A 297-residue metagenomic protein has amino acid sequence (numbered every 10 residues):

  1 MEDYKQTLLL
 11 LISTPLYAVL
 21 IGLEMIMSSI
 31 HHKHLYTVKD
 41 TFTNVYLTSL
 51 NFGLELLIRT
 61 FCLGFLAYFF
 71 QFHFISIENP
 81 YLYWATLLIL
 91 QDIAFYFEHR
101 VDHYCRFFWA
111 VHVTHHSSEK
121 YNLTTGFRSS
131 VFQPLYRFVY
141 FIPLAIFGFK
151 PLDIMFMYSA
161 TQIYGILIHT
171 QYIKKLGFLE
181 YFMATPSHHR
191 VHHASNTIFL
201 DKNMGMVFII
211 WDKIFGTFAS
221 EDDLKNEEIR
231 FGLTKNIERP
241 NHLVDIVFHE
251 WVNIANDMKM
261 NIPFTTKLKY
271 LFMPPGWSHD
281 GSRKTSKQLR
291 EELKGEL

Functional and structural regions predicted by a protein language model:
M1-Y17: Hydrophobic transmembrane alpha-helical segments in integral membrane proteins
E2-Q6, H34-D40, H73-P80, T114-H115 (+1 more regions): Helix-boundary and loop/linker segments of multi-pass membrane transporters
L16-S28, L63, L88-A94: Central hydrophobic cores of alpha-helical transmembrane segments in multi-pass inner-membrane proteins across all
G22-F42: Membrane-interface helix-loop junction between the first two transmembrane segments
S49-F61, H73, I77-I229: Membrane-embedded catalytic scaffold of the fatty acid hydroxylase/desaturase
F65-H73: Hydrophobic membrane-embedded segments
K225-L297: Cytosolic-facing loops and C-terminal tails of multi-pass membrane proteins
